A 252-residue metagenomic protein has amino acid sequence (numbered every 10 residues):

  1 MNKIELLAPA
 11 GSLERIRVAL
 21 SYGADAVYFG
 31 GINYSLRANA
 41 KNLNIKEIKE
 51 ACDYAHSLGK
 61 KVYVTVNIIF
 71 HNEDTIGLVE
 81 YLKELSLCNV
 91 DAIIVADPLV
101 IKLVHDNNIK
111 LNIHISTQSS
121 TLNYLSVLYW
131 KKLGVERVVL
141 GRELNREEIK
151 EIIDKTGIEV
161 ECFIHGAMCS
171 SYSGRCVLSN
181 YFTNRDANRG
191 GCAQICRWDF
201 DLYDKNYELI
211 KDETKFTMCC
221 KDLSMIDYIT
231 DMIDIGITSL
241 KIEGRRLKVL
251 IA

Functional and structural regions predicted by a protein language model:
N2-T121, V139-L140, E147-S239, R246-A252: Active-site pocket-lining/capping segments in soluble small-molecule metabolic enzymes
G134-V135: As written
